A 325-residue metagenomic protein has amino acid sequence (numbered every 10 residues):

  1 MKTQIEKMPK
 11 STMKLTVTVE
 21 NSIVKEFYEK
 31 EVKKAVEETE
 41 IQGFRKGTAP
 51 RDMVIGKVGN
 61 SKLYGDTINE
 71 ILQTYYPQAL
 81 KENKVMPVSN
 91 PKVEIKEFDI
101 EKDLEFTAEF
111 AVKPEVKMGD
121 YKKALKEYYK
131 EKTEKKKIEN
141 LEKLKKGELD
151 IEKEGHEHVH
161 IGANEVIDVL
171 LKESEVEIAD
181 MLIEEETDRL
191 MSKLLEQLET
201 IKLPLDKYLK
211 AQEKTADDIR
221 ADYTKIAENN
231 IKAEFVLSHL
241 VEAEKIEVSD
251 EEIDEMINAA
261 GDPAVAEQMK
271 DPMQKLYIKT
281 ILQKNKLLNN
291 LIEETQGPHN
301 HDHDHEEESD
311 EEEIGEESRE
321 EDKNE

Functional and structural regions predicted by a protein language model:
M1-E325: FKBP-type peptidyl-prolyl cis-trans isomerases
